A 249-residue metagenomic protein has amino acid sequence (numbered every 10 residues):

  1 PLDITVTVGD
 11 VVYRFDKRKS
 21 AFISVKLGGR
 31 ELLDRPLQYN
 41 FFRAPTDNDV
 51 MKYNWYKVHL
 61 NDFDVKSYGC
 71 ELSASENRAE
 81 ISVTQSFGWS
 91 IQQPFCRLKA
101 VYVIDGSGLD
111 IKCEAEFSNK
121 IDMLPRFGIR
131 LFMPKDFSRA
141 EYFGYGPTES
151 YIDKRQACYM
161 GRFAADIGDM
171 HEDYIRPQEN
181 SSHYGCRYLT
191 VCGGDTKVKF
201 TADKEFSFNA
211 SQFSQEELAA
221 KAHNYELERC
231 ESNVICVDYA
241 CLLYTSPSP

Functional and structural regions predicted by a protein language model:
P1-S246: Beta-strand/loop-rich accessory regions of lumenal/periplasmic or secreted enzymes, predominantly carbohydrate-active
